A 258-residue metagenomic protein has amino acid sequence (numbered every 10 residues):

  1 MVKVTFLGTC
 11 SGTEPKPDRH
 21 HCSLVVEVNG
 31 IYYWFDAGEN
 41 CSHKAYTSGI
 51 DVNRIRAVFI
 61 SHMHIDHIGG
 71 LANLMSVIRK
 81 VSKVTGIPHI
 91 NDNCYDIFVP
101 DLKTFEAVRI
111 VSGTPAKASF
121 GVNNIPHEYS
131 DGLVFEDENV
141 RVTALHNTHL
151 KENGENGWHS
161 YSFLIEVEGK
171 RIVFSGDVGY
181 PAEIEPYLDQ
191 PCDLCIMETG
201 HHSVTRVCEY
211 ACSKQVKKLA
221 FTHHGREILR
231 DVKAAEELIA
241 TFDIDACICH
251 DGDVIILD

Functional and structural regions predicted by a protein language model:
M1-V173, V232-D258: Binuclear metal-dependent hydrolase catalytic cores
E39-N40, T148-H149, V178-P181, T199-S203 (+1 more regions): Short beta->alpha connector loops
H62, D177, H223: Active-site glycine-centered loops adjacent to acidic/histidine catalytic or metal-binding residues that shape
G132, P181-L194, S203-D258: Binuclear metal-ion centers of metallo-dependent hydrolases, dominated by the metallo-beta-lactamase
S160, I165-G200: Mobile, glycine- and charge-enriched loop segments and immediately flanking short secondary-structure elements within
